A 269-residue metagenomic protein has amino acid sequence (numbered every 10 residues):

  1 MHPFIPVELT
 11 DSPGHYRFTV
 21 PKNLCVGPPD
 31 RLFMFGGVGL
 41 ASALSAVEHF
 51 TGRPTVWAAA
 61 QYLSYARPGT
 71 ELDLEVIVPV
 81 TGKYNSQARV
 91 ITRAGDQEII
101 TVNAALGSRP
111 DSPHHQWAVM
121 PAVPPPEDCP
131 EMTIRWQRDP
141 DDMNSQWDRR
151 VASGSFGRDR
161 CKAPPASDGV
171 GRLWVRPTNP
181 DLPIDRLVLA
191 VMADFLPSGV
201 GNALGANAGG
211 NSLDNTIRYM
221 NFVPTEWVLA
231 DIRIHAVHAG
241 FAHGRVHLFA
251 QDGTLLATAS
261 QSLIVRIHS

Functional and structural regions predicted by a protein language model:
M1-S269: Terminal targeting signals and extreme-terminal segments of soluble enzymes
